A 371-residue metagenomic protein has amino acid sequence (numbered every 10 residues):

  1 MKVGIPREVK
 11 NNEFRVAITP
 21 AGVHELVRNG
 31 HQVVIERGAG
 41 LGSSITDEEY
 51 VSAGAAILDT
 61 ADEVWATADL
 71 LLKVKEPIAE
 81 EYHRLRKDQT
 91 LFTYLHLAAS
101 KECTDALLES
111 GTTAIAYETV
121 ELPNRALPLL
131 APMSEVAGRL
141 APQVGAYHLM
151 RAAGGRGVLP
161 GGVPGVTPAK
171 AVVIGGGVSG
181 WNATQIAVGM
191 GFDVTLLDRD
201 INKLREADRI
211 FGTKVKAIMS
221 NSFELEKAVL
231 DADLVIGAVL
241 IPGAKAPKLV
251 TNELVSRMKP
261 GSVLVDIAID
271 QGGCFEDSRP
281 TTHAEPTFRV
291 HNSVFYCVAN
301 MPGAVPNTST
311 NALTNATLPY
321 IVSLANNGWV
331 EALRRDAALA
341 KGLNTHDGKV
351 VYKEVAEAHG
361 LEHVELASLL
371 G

Functional and structural regions predicted by a protein language model:
K2, E8, P77-K170, V298-N300: Glycine/serine-rich phosphate-binding loop and adjoining beta1-alpha1 elements at the start of nucleotide-handling
K2-S110: An N-terminal-biased, well-structured beta-alpha scaffold segment characteristic of Rossmann-like dinucleotide-binding
P6-I45, A152-G237, T287: Glycine-rich phosphate/diphosphate-binding loop of Rossmann-like nucleotide-binding domains
D69, K75-E76, L95-H96, N221 (+3 more regions): Short glycine-/small-residue-rich Rossmann-like dinucleotide-binding loops
D69-L70, T90, K170, L234 (+1 more regions): Structural motif
E118-L159, I269, C274-G371: Adenosine-phosphate binding glycine-rich loop
R209-N292: Rossmann-like adenosine-cofactor binding region
